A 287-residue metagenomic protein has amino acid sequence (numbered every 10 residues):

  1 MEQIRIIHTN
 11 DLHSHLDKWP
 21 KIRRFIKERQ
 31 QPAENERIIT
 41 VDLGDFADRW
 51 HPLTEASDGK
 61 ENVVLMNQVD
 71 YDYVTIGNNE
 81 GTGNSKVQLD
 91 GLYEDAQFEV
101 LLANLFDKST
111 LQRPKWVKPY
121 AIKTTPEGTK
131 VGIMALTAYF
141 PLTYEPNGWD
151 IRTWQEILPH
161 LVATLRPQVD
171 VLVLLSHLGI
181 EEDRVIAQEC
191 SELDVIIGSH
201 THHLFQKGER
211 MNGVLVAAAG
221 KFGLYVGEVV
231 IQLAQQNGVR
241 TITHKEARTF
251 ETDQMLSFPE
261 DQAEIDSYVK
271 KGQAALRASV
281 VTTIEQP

Functional and structural regions predicted by a protein language model:
M1-D261, I265, K270-R277: Acidic, metal/ion-coordinating pockets
S279-P287: Glycine-rich phosphate/diphosphate-binding loops and the adjacent beta-loop-alpha structural elements that coordinate
